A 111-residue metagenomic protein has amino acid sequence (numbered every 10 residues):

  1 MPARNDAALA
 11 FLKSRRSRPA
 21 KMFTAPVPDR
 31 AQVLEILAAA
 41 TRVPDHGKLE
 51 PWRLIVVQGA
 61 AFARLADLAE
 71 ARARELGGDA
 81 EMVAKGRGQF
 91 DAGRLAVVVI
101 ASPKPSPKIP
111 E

Functional and structural regions predicted by a protein language model:
M1-L95: N-terminal amphipathic, basic helical "cap/leader" segment at the start of enzyme domains
A40, V97, S102-E111: Small-aliphatic-rich amphipathic alpha-helix that forms the alpha element of a beta-alpha
